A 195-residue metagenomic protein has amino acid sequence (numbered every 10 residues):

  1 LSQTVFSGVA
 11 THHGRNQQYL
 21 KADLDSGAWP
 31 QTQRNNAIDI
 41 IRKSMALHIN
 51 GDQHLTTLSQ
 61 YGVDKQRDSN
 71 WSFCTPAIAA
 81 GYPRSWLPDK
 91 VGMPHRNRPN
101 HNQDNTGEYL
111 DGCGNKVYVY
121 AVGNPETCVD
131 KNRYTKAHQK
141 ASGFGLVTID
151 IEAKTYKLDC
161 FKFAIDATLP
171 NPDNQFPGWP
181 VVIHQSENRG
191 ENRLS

Functional and structural regions predicted by a protein language model:
L1-S195: Long, structured stretches of catalytic cores involved in phosphate-ester chemistry, encompassing
